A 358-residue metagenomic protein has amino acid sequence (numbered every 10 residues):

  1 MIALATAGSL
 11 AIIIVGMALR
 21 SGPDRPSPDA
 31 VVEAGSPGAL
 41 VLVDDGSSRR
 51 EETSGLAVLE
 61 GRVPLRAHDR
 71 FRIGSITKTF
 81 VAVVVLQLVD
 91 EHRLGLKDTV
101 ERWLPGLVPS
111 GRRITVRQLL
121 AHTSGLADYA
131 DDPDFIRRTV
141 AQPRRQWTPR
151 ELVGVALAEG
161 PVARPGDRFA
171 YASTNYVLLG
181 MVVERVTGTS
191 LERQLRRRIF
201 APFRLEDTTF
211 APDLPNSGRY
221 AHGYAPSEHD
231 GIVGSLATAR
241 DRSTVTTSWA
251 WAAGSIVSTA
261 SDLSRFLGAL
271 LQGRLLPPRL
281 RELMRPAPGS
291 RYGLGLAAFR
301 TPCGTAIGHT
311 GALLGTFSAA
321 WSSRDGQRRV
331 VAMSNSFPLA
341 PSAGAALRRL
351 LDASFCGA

Functional and structural regions predicted by a protein language model:
I2-S54, G234-A358: Catalytic loop of the DD-peptidase/beta-lactamase superfamily, centered on the K-T-G motif and neighboring
D24, I73, T77, V81 (+4 more regions): Hydrophobic (often cysteine-bearing) scaffold residues that line and stabilize catalytic clefts of nucleotide/cofactor
P37, E60-Q118, A163-A172, W251: Short active-site loop at a secondary-structure junction that contains or immediately precedes the catalytic residue(s)
L40-L42, R72, Q118-L120, A170 (+4 more regions): Structural recognition of the beta-strand scaffold that forms the well-ordered cores of secreted hydrolase catalytic
D45, L56, S75-T77, G106 (+2 more regions): A mature extracytoplasmic/lumenal domain signature
G46, A57, S124-G125, P215 (+1 more regions): Solvent-exposed coil/turn segments that connect beta secondary-structure elements in extracytoplasmic/periplasmic
S47, K78-V81, V85, V100 (+6 more regions): Residue-level preference for non-acidic, small/hydrophobic
G111-T305, T310: Short, surface-exposed loop or secondary-structure junction motifs that flank catalytic or metal-binding residues
